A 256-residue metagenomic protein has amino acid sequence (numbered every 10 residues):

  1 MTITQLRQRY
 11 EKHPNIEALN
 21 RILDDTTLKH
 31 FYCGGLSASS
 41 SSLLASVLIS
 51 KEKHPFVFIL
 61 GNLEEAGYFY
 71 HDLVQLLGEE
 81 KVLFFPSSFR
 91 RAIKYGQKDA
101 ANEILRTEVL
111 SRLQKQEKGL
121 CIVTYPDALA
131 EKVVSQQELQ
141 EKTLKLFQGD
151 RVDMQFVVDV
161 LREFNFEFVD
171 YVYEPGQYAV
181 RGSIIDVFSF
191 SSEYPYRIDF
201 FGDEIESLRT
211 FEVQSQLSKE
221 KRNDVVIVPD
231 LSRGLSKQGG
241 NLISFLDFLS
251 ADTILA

Functional and structural regions predicted by a protein language model:
M1-A256: ASCE RecA-like P-loop NTPase motor cores that couple ATP hydrolysis to mechanical translocation on nucleic acids
